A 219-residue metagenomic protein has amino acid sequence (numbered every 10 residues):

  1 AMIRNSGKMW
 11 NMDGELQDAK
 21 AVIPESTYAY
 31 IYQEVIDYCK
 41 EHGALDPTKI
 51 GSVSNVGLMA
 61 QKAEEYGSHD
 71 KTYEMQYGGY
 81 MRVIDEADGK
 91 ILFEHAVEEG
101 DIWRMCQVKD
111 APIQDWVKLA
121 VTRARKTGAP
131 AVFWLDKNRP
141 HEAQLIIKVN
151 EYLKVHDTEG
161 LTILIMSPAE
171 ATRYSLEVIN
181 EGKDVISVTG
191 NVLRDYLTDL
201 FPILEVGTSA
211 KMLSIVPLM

Functional and structural regions predicted by a protein language model:
A1-M219: Extended, well-ordered protein cores
